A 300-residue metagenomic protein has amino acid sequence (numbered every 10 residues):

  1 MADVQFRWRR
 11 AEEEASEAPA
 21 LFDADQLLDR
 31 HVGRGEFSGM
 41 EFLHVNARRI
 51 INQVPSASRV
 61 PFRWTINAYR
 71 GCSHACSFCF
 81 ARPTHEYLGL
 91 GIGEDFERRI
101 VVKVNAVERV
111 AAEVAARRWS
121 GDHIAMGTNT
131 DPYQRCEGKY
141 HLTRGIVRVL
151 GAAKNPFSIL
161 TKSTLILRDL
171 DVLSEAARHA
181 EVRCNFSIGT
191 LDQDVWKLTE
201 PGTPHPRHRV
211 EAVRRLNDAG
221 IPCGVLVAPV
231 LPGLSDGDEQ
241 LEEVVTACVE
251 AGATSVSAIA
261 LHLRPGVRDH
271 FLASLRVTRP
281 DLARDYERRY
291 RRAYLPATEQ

Functional and structural regions predicted by a protein language model:
M1-N46, N52, G233-Q300: Auxiliary Fe-S-binding modules of radical SAM enzymes
G33-R70, S77-N185, G189-K197, P206-R215: Conserved Radical SAM active-site core
K154-N155, I221, A253: A structural motif
L191-V195, E200-G202, R215-G237, L261-L263: Conserved strand-turn element in the central/C-terminal portion of the radical SAM core barrel that lines
R207-R214, A228, E239-E242, T246: Internal, well-ordered alpha-helical scaffold/interface segments that support domain packing or protein-protein contacts
